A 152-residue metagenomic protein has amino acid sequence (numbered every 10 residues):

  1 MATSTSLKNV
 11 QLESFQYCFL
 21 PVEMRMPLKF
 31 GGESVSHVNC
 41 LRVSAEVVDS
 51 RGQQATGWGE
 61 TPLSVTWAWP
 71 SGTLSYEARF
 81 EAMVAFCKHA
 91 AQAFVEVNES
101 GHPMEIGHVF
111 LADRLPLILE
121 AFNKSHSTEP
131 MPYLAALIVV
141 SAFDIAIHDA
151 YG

Functional and structural regions predicted by a protein language model:
A2-S44: Short, Gly/Pro- and small/polar-rich lid/capping loops
L12-F15, R51-E60: Short, well-ordered strand-loop elements centered on a beta-strand within folded domains, enriched for acidic residues
Q16-V22, E46-V48, Y76-E81, C87-H89: C-terminal catalytic/substrate-binding lobe primarily of soluble NAD(P)-dependent oxidoreductases
M24-R25, S50-G52: Exposed boundary/loop context
N39-D49, G59-T61: Short beta-strand elements
V43, G52, F143: Conserved, mostly hydrophobic/aromatic
A55-G152: Metal- or metallocofactor-binding catalytic centers and their adjacent structured scaffolds across diverse enzyme
